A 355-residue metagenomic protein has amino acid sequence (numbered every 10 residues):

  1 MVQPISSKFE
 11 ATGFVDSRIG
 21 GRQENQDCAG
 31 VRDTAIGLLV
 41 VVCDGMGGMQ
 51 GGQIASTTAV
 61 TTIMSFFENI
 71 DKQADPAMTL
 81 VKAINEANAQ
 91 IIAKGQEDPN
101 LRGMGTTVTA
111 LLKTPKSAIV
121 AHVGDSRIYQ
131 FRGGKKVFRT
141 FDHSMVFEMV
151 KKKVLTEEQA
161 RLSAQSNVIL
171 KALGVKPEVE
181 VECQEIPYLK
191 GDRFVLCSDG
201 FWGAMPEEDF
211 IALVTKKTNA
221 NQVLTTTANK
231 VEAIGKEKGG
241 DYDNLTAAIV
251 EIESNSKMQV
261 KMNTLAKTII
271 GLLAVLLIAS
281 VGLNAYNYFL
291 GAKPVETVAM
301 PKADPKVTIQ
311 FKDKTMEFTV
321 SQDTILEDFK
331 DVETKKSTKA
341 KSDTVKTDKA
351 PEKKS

Functional and structural regions predicted by a protein language model:
M1-S355: PP2C/PPM-type serine/threonine phosphatase catalytic domain
